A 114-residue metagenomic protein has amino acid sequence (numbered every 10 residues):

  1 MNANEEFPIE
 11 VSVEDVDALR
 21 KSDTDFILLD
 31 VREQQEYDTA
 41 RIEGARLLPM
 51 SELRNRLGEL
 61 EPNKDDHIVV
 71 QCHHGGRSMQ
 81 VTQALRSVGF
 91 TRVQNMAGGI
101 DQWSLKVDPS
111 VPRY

Functional and structural regions predicted by a protein language model:
M1-I27, Q34-H67, G76-Y114: Rhodanese-like catalytic fold shared by cysteine-dependent sulfurtransferases and DSP/PTP-type phosphatases
Q71: Short, surface-exposed ligand- or partner-binding patches at beta-edge/loop junctions that are enriched in aromatics
